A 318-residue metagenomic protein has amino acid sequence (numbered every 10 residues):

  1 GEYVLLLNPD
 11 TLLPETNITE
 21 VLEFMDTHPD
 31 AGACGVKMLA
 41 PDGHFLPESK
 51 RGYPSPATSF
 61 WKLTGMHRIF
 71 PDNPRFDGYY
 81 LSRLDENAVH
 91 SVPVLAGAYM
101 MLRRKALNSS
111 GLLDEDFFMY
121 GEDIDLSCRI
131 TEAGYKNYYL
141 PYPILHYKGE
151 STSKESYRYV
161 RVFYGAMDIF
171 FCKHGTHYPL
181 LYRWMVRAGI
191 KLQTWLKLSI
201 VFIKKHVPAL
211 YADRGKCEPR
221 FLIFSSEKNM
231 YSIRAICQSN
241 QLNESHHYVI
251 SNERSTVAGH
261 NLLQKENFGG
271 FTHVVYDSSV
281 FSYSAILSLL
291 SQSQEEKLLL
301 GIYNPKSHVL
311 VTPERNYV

Functional and structural regions predicted by a protein language model:
V4: Short aromatic/hydrophobic "clamp" motif used to bind/position activated sugar donors
N8-L12, S278-V280: The conserved acidic donor/metal-binding loop of glycosyltransferases
L12-E48: Conserved donor NDP-sugar-binding/catalytic core segment of glycosyltransferases
Y53-V92: Short, flexible, basic/aromatic active-site loop/helix in glycosyltransferases
L84-A88, P93-P143, L289-L290: A short, conserved alpha-helix in the catalytic core of glycosyltransferases
C128-H206: Active-site-adjacent helix/loop segment of glycosyltransferases that harbors family-specific signature motifs
A212-V309: A solvent-exposed beta-alpha-beta segment
